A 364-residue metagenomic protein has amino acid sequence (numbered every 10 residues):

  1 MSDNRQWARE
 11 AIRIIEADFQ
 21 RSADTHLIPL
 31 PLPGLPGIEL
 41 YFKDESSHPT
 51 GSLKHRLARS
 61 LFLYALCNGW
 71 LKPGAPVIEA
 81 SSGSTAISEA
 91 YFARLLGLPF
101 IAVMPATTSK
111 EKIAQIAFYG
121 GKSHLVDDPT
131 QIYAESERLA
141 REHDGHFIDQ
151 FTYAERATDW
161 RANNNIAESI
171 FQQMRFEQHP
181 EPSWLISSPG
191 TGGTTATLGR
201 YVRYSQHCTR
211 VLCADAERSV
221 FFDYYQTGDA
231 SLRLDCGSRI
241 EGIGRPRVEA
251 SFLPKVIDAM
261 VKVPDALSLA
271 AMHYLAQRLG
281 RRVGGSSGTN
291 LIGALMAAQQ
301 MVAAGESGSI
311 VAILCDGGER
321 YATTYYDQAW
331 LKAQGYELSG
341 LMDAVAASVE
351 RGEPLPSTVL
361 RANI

Functional and structural regions predicted by a protein language model:
M1-I364: PLP-dependent amino-acid enzyme catalytic core
